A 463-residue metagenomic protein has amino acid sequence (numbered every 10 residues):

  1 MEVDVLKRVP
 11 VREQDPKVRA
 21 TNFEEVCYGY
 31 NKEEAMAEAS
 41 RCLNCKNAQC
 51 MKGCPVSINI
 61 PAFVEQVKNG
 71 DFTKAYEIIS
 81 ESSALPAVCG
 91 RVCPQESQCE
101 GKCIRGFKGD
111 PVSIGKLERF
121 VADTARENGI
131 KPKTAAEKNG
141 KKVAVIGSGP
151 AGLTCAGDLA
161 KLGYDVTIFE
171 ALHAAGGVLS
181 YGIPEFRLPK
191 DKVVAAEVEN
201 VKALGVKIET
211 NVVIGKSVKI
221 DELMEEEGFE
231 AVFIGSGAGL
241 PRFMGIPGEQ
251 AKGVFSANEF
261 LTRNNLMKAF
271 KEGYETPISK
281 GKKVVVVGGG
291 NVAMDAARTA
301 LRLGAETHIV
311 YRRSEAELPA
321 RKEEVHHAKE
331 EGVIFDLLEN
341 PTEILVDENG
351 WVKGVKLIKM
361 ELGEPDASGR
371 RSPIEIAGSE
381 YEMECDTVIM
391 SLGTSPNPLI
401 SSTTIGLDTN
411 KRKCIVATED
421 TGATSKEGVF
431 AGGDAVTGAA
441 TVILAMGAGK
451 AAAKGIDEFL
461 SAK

Functional and structural regions predicted by a protein language model:
R19-A37, N59-R91, K108-A135, N264-N265: Ferredoxin-type iron-sulfur electron-transfer modules in oxidoreductases and energy-metabolism complexes
N44-N69, V88-V121, T167, A174 (+1 more regions): Iron-sulfur cluster-binding cysteine motifs and their immediate structural context in ferredoxin-like electron-transfer
K74, E137-K138, K142-I146, V198-I246 (+5 more regions): Feature captures the FAD/FMN-dependent oxidoreductase FAD-binding
V121-E137, V194-V213, P241-L303, T409-D420 (+1 more regions): Glycine-rich dinucleotide-binding loop and its adjacent helix/turn
K142-T167, A293-L301: N-terminal Rossmann-like FAD-binding beta1-loop-alpha1 element of flavoenzymes
D165-I168, L172-A203, I208-E209, A297-E343: Rossmann-like dinucleotide-binding cores of NAD(P)H-dependent redox enzymes
Q250-G281, P365-A439: FAD-site-proximal beta/loop scaffold in flavoenzymes
A296, A435-A462: A conserved FAD-binding loop/helix module that cradles the flavin
